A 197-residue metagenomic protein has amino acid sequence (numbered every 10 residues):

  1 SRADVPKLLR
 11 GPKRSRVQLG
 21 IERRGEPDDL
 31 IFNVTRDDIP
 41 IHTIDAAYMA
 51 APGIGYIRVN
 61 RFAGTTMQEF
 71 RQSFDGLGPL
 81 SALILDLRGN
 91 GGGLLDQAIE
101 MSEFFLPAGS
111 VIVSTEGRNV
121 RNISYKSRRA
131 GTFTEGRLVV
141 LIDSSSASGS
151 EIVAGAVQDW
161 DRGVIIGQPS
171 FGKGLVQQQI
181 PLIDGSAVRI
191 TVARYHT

Functional and structural regions predicted by a protein language model:
S1-D184: Cleft-lining beta-strand/loop regions that shape enzyme active-site pockets
Q177-I180, G185-T197: Conserved P-loop NTPase
